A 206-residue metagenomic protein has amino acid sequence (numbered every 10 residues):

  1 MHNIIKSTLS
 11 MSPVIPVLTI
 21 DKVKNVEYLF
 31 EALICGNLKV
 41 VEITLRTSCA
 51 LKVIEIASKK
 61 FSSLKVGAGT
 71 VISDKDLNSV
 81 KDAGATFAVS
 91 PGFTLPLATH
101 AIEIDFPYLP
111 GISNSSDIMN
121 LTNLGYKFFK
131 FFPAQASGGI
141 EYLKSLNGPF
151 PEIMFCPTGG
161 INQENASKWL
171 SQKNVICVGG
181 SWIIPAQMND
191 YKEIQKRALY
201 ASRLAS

Functional and structural regions predicted by a protein language model:
M1-T86, E103, Q163-E164, S171 (+1 more regions): Conserved N-terminal beta1-alpha1 strand-loop-helix module at the mouth
T19-D21, A68-D74, S90-F93, P110-S115 (+2 more regions): Glycine-rich beta-to-alpha transition loops that act as phosphate-gripper elements at the mouths of alpha/beta enzyme
K65-A68, T86-G92, P107-G111, K127-P133 (+2 more regions): Short hydrophobic/aromatic-enriched beta-strand-loop microsegments
N78, L97-I102, M119-L124, G139-Y142 (+2 more regions): Short, charged, surface-exposed secondary-structure boundary motifs
F87, P91-L97, K130-G139, K173-R197: Glycine-rich phosphate-binding active-site loops on the catalytic face of alpha/beta enzymes
T94-K127, F132-S137: Histidine/lysine/aspartate-rich catalytic loop segments that bind and position anionic ligands
E141-N162: Shared catalytic-loop signature of beta/alpha-barrel
